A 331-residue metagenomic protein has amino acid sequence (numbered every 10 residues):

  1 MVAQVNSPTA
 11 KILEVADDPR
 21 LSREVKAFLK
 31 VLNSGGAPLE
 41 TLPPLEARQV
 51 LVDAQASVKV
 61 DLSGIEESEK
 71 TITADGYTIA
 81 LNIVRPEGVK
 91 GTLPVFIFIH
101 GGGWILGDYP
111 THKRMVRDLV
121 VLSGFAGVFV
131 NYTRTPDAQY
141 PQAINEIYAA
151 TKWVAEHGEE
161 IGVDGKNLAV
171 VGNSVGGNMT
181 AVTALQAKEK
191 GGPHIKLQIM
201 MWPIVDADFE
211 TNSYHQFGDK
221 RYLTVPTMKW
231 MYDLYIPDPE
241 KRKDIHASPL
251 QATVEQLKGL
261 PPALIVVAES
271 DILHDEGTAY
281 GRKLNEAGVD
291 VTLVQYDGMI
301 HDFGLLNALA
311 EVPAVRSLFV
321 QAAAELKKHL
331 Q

Functional and structural regions predicted by a protein language model:
V2, N6-L42, V50-V52, A56-D61 (+1 more regions): Alpha/beta-hydrolase superfamily serine-hydrolase fold, recognizing
